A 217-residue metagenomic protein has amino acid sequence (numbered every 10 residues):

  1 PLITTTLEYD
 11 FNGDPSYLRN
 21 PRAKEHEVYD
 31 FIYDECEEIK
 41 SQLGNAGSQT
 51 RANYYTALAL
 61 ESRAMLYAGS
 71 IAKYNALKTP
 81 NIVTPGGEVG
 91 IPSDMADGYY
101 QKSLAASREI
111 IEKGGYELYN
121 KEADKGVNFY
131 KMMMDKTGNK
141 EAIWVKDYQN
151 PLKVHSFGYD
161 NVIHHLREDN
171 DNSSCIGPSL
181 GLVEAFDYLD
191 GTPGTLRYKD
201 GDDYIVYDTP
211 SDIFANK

Functional and structural regions predicted by a protein language model:
P1-N53, M65-M95: Aromatic-anchored glycine-rich loop motif in surface-exposed flexible loops
Y29, Y54-Y55, R63-K217: An aromatic- and glycine-enriched ligand-binding surface/loop that stacks and positions planar moieties
